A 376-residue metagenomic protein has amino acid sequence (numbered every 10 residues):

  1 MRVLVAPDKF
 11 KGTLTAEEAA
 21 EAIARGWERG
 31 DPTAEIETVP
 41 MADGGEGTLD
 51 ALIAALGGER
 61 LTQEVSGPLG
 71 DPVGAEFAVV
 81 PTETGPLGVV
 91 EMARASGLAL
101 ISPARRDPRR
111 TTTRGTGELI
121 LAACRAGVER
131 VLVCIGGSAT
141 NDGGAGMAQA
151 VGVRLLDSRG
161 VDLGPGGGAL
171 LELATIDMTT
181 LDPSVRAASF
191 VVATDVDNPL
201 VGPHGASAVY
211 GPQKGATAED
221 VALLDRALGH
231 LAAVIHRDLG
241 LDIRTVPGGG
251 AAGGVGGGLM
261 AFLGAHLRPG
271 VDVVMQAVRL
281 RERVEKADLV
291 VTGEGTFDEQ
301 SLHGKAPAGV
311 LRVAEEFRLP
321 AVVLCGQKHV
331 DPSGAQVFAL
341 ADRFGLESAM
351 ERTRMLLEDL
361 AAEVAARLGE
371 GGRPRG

Functional and structural regions predicted by a protein language model:
M1-I135, A139-G376: N-terminal loops that bind phosphate or other acidic moieties and the adjacent beta-alpha structural core
